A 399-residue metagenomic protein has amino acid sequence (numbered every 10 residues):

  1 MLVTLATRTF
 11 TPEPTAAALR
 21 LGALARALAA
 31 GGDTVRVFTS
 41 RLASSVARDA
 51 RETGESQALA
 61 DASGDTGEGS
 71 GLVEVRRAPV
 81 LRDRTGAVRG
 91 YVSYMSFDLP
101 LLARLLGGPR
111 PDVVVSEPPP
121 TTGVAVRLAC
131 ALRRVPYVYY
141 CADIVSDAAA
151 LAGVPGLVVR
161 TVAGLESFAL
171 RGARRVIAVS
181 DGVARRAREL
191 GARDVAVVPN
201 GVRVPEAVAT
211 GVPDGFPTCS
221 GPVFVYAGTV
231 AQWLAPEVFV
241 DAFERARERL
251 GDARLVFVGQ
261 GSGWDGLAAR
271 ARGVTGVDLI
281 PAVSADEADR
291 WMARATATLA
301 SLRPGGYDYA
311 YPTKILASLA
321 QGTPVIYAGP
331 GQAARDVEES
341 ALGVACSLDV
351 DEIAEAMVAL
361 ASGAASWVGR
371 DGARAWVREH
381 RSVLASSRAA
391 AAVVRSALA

Functional and structural regions predicted by a protein language model:
M1-E68, A246-E248, L384, A399: N-terminal subdomain of nucleotide-sugar transferases
R41, G182, G201: Carbohydrate-associated surface elements
V124, L128-L132, L157-A178: Membrane-proximal helix-turn-helix segments that form the acceptor-binding/catalytic region of lipid-linked
G215-R247, V256: Conserved donor-binding/catalytic core segment of Leloir-type glycosyltransferases
G221, L250, D265-D289: Nucleotide-activated donor-binding/catalytic signature segment of Leloir-type glycosyltransferases, i.e., the conserved
L234, S284-W291, T296-L319, I326-D336: Nucleotide-sugar-dependent
E339-D351, V358-A365: Conserved acidic donor-binding segment of nucleotide-sugar-dependent glycosyltransferases
L348, A364-R395: A charged, aromatic-enriched C-terminal amphipathic alpha-helix characteristic of glycosyltransferases across folds
